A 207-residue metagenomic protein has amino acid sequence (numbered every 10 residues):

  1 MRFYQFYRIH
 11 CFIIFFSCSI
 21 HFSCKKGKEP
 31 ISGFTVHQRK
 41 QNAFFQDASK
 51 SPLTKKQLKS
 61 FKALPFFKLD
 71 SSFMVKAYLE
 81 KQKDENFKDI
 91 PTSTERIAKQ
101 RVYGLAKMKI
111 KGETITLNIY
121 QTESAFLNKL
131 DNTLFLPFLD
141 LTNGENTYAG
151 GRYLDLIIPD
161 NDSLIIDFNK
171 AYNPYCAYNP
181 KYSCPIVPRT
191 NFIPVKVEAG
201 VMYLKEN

Functional and structural regions predicted by a protein language model:
M1-S32: Bacterial Sec-dependent N-terminal signal peptides
K26-N86: Start-of-domain marker
I31, Y172-N207: Extended, aromatic/histidine-rich regions of cofactor-dependent oxidoreductases associated with respiratory
L79, I119-E123, D140-T142, F168-Y172 (+1 more regions): A mature extracytoplasmic/lumenal domain signature
N86-A149: Mid-length scaffold segments of soluble, non-membrane domains
F135-Y172: Acidic, glycine-rich flexible loop segments
